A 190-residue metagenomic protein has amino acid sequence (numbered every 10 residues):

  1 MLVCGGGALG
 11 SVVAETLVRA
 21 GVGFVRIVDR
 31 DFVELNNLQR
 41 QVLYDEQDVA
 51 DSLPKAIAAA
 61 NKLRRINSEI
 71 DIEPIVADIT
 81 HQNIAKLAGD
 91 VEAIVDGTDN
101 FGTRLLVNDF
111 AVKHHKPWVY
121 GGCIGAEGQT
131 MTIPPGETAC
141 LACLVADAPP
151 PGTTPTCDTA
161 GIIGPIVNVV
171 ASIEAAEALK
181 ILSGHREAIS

Functional and structural regions predicted by a protein language model:
M1-S190: Adenine nucleotide-associated cytosolic modules
